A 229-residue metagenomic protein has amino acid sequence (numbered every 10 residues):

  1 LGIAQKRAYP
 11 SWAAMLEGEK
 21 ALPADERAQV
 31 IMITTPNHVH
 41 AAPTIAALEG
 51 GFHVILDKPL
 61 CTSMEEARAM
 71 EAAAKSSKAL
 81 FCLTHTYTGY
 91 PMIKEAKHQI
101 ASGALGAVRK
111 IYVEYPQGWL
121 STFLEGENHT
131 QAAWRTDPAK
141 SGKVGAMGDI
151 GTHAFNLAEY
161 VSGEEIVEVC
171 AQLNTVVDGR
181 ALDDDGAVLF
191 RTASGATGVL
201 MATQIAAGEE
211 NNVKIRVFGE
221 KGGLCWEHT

Functional and structural regions predicted by a protein language model:
L1-A4: N-terminal Rossmann-like dinucleotide-binding module
R7-A73: Beta-loop-alpha module in the N-terminal Rossmann-like domain of NAD(P)-dependent dehydrogenases, especially those
A14, V30, A42, A69 (+4 more regions): Alpha-helical elements of Rossmann-like donor-binding domains used by nucleotide-donor carbohydrate transfer enzymes
I33, L56, T62, F81-L83 (+2 more regions): Hydrophobic residues in well-ordered beta-strands that form the structural core
V39, P59, C82-G89: Rossmann-like NAD(P)(H) cofactor-binding subdomain of soluble oxidoreductases
L80, Y87-R180: Predominantly a Rossmann-like dinucleotide-binding segment in NAD(P)-dependent oxidoreductases
T130, D149, H153-T229: Contiguous beta-strand/loop segments that form the cofactor/metal-binding neighborhood of enzyme cores
